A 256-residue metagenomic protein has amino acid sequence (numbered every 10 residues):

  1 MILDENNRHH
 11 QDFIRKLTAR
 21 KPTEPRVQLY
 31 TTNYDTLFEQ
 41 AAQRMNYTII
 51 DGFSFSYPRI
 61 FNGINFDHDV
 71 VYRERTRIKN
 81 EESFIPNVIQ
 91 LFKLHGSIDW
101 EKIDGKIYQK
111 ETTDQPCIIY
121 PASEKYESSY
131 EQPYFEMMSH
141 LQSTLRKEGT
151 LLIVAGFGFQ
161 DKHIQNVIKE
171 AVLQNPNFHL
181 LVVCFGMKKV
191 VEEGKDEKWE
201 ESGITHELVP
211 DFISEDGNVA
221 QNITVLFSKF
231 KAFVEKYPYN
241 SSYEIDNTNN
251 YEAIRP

Functional and structural regions predicted by a protein language model:
M1-R8, C117-Q132: Glycine-rich phosphate-binding "P-loop"
L3, E24-T31, E131, V154-F159: Short, charged/polar micro-motifs that form catalytic or ligand-binding hotspots
D4-A19, P133-L141: A short, well-structured juxtamembrane/interface segment
H9, K21, Q160-H163: Short, glycine/acidic-rich beta->alpha junctions
D12-T23, V167-Q174: Catalytic-core regions built around general acid/base machinery
K16-I118: Extended, H/D-rich, highly charged conserved domains that either
R59-N65, P121-S129, V182-K188: Short C-terminal domain-edge/linker segments immediately following a structured domain
E81, E127-S128, F135, S139-P256: SIR2/sirtuin-family catalytic core signature
